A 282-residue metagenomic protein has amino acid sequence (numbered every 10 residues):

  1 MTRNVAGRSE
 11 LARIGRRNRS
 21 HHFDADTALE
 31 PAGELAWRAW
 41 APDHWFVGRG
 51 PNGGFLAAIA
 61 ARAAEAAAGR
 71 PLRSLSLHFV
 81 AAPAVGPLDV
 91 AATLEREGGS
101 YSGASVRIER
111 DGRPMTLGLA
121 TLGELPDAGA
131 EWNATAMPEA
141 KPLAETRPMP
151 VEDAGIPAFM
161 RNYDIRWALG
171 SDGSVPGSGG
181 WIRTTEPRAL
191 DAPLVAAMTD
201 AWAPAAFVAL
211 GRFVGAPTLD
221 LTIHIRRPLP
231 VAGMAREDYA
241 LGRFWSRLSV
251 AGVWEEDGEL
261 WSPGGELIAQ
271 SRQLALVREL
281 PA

Functional and structural regions predicted by a protein language model:
R3-A282: Terminal targeting signals and extreme-terminal segments of soluble enzymes
